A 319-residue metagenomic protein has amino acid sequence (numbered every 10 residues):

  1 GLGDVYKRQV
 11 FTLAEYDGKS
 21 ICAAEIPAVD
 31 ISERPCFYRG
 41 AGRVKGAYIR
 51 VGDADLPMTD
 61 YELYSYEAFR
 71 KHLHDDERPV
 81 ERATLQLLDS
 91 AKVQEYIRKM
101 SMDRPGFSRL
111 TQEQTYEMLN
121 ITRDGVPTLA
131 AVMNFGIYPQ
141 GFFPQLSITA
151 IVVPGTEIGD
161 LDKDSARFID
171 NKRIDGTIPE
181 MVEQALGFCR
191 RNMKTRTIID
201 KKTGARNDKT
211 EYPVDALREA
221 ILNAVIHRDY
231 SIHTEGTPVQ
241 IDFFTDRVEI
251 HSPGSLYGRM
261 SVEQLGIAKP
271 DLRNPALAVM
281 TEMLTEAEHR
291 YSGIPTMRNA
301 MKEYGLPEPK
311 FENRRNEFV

Functional and structural regions predicted by a protein language model:
G1-A216, I221-V319: Conserved N-terminal catalytic/coupling substructures associated with nucleotide/phosphate chemistry
